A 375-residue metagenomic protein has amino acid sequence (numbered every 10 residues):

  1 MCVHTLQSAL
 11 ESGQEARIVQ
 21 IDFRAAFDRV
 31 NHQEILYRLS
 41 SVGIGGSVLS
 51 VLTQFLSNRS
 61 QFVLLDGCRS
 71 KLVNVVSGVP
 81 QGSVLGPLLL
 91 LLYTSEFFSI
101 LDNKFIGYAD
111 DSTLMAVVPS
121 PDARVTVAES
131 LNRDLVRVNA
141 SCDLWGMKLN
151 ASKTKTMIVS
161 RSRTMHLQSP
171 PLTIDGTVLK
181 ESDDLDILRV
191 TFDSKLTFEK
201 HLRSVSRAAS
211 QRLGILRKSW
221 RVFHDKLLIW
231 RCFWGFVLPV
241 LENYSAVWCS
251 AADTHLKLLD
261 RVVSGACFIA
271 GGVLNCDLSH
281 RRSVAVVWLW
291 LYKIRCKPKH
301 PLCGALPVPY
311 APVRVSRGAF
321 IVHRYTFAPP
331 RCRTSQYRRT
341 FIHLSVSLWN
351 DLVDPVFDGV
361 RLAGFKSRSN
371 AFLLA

Functional and structural regions predicted by a protein language model:
M1-P80, A116: Conserved pre-catalytic core of RNA-dependent polymerases
Q7-Q14, N139, D143-N150, K155-M157 (+1 more regions): Short, charged alpha-helical motifs in flexible N/C-terminal segments and linkers
E11, P87-P119: Active-site palm subdomain of RNA-directed nucleic acid polymerases
V19-Q20, V63-L89, M115-P121, K195 (+2 more regions): Short, conserved non-catalytic motifs in the polymerase core
D22, L39, L52, G82 (+9 more regions): Short, conserved catalytic/metal-binding micro-motifs enriched in Asp/Glu and His
A26-V42, T113-A140, S250: Catalytic palm subdomain of template-directed nucleic-acid polymerases, centered on the conserved carboxylate motif
C68, M147-D183: Short, conserved micro-motifs composed of acidic
G176-V247: Basic, alpha-helical interaction scaffolds
